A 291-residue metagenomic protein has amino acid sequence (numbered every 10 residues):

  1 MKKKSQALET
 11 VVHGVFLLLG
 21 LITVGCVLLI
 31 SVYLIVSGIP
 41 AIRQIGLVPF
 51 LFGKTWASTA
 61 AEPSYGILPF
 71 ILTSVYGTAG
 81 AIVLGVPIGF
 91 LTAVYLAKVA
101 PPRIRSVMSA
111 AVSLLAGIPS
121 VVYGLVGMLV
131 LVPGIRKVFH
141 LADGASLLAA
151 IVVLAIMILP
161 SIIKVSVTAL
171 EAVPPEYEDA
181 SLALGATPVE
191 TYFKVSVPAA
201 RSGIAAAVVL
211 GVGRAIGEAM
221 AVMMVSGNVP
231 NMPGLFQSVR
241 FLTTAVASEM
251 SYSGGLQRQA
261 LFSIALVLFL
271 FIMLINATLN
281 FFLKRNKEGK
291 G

Functional and structural regions predicted by a protein language model:
M1-G20, L279-G291: Transmembrane alpha-helical segments of polytopic membrane transport and secretion proteins
H13, I88-G127, G291: Cytoplasmic-entry segments and transmembrane alpha-helices of multi-pass inner-membrane transporters
I67-Y95: Transmembrane alpha-helix signature in integral membrane proteins
S113-A155: Generic hydrophobic transmembrane alpha-helix motif, especially the helices
P119, L184-G185, P198: Glycine/proline-centered hinge or cleavage motifs at structural transition points of membrane proteins
V165-S166, P188-M223: Transmembrane alpha-helices
V167-E171, P175, L182, S251-G291: C-terminal transmembrane helix and the adjacent membrane-cytosol boundary/short C-terminal tail of inner/organellar
V222-F269: Interhelical loop and adjacent transmembrane-helix boundary motif in polytopic membrane transport permeases
